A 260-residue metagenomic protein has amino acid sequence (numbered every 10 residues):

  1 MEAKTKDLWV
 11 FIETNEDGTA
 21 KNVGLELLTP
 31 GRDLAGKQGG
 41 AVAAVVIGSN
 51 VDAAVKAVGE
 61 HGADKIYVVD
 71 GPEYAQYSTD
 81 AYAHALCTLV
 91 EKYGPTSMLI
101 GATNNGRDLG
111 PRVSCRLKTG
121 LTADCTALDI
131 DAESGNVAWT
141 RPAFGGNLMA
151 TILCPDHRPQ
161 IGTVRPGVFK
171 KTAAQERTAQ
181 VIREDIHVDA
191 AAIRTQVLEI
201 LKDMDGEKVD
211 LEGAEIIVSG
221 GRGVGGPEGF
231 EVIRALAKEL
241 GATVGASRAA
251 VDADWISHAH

Functional and structural regions predicted by a protein language model:
M1-H260: N-terminal glycine-rich FAD/FM-binding segment characteristic of electron-transfer flavoproteins
